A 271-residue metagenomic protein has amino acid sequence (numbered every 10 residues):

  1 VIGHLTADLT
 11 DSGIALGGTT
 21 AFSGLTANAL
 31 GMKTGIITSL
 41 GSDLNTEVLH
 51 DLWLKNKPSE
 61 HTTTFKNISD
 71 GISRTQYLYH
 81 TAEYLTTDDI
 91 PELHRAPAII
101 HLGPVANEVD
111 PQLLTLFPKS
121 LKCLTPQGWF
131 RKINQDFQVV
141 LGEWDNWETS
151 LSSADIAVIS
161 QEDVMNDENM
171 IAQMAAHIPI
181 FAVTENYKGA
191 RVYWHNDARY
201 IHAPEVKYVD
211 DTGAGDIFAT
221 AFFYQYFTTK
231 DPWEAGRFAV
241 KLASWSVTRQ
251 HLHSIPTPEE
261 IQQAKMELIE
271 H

Functional and structural regions predicted by a protein language model:
G3-L5, I217: Active-site metal-binding loops of divalent metal-dependent hydrolases
T6-G13, A29-E108, L113-C123, Q263-H271: Conserved N-terminal subdomain of the carbohydrate kinase-like
L16-T19, Q138-D145, I171-A175, I201-P204: Charged helix-capping and loop-helix junction motifs
G18-A29: Histidine-anchored nucleotide/phosphate-binding helix
L25, F65-I68, G189-Y193: Short beta-strand scaffold segments in enzyme catalytic cores
G35-I36, I156, I180: Well-ordered beta-strand positions
I99-A172, K188-G189: Conserved beta-alpha-beta core of the PfkB/ribokinase-like small-molecule kinase fold
I171-H271: Conserved phosphate-binding/catalytic region of the ribokinase-like
